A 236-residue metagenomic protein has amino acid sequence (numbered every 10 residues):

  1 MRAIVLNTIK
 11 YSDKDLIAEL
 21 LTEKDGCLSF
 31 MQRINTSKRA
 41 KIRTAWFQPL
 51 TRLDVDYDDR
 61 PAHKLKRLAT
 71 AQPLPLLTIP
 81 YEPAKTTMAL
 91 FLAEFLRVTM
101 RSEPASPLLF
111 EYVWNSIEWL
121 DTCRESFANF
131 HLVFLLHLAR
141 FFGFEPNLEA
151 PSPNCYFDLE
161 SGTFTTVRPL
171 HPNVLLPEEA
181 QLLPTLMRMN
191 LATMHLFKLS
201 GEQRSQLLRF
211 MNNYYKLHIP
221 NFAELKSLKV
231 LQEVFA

Functional and structural regions predicted by a protein language model:
M1-A236: Non-catalytic alpha-helical scaffolds and adjoining flexible linkers that form interface surfaces for assembly
